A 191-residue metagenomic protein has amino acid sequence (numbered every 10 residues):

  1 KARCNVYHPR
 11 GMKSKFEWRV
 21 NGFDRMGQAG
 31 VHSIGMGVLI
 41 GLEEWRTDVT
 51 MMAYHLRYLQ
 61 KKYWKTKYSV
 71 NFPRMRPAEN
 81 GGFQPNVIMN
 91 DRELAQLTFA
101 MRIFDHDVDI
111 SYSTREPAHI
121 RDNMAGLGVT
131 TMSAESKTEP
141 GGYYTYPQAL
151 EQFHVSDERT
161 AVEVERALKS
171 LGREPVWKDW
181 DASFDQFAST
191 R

Functional and structural regions predicted by a protein language model:
K1-H32, L39-K61, F83-D91: Conserved non-cysteine loop/helix-boundary elements of the Radical SAM core domain that shape
H32-S33, D109: Residues at the starts of beta-strands that form the adenosine-phosphate
S33-L39, V70-R74: Short beta-strands and strand-loop turn motifs
K61-R191: Auxiliary Fe-S-binding modules of radical SAM enzymes
